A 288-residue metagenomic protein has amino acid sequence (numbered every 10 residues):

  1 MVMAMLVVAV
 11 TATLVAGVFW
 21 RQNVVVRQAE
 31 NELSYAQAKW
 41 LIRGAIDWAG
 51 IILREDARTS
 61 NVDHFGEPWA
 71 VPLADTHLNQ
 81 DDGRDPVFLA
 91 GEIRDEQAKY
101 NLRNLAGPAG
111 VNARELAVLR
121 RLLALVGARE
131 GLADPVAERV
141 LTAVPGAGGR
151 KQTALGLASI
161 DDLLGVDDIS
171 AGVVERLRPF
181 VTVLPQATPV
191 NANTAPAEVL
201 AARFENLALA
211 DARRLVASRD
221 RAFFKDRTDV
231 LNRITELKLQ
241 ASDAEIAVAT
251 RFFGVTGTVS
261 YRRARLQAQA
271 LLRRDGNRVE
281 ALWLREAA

Functional and structural regions predicted by a protein language model:
M1-A288: Compositionally biased linear targeting/interaction segments
